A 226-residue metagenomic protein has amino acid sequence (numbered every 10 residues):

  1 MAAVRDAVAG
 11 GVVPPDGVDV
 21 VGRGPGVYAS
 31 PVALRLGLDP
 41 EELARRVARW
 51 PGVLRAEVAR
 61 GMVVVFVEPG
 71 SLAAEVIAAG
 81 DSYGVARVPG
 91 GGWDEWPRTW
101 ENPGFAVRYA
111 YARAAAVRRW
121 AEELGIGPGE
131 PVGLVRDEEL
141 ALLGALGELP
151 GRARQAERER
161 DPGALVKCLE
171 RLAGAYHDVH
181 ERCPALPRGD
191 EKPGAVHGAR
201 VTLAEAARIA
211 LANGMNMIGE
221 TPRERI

Functional and structural regions predicted by a protein language model:
M1-I226: Non-catalytic interaction-recognition regions
